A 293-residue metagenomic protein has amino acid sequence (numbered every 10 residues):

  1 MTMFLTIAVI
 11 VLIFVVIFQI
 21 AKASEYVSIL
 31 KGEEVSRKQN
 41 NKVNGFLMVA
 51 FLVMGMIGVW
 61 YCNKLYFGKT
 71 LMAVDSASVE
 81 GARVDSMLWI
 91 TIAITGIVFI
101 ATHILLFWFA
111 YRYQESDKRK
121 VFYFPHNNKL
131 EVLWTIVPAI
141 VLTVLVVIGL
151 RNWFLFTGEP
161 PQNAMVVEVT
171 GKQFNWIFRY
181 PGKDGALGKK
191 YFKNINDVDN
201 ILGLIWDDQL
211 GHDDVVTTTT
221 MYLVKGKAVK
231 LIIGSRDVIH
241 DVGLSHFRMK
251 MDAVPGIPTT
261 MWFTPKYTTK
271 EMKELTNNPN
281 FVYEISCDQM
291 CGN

Functional and structural regions predicted by a protein language model:
M1-G68: Transmembrane alpha-helices
V11-Q19, G96-L106: Hydrophobic cores of alpha-helical transmembrane segments in multi-pass inner/ER membrane proteins, independent
E33-R37, G55-I90, G96, H103-N293: Non-transmembrane, membrane-proximal soluble domains of secreted or membrane proteins
